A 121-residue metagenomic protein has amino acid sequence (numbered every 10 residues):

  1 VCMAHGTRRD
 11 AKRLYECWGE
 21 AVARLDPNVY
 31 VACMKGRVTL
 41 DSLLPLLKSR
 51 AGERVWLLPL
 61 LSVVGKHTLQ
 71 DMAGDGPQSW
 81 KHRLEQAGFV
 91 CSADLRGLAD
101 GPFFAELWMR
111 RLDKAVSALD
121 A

Functional and structural regions predicted by a protein language model:
V1-A121: Extended amphipathic ligand-handling, pore-lining, and cofactor/metal-binding catalytic surfaces
